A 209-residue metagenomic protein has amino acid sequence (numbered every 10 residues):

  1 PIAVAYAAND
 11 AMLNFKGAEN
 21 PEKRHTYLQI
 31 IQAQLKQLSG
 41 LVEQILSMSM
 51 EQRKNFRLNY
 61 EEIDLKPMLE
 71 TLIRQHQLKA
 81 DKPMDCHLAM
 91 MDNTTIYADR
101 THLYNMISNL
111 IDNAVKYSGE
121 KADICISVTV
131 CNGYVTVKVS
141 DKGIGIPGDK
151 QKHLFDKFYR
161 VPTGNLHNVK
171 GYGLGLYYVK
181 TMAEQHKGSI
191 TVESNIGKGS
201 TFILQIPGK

Functional and structural regions predicted by a protein language model:
A33-L38: Short alpha-helical segment of the dimerization/phosphotransfer core of two-component systems
R53-L58, T95-A98: Conserved micro-motifs of the catalytic ATP-binding
N59-I63, P83-T94: Conserved catalytic submotifs in the C-terminal HATPase_c
A114-V115: Short helix-loop "hinge" at the ATP-lid/N-box region of the Bergerat-fold HATPase_c
I146-F158: Short conserved segment of the HATPase_c
G175, V179: Short alpha-helical Gxxx[C/S/T] motif in the catalytic ATP-binding
K187-G188: Conserved glycine-rich
